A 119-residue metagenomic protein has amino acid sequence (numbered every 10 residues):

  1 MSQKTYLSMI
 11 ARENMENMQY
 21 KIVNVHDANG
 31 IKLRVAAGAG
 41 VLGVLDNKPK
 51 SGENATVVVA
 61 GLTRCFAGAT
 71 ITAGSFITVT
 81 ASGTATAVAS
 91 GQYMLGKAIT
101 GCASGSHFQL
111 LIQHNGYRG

Functional and structural regions predicted by a protein language model:
M1-G119: Surface-exposed, low-hydrophobicity beta-strand/loop segments enriched in small/polar/acidic residues
